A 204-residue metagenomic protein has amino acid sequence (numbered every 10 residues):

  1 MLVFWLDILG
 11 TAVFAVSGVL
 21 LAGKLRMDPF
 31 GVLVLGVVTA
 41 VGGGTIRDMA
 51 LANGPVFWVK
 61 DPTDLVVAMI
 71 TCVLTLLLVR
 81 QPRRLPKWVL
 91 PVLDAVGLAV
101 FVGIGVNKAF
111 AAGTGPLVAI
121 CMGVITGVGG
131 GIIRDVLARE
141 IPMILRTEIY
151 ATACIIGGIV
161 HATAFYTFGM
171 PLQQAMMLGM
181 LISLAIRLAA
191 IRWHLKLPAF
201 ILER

Functional and structural regions predicted by a protein language model:
M1-T11, V56-I70, G115-G127: Structural signature of hydrophobic alpha-helical transmembrane segments
M1-V41, T45-A52: N-terminal topogenic module of multi-pass integral membrane proteins
M1-W5, M49-V59, G105-V118, T163-Q174: Helix-coil boundary and interhelical linker segments in multi-pass alpha-helical membrane proteins
F14, L35-G43, T63, V67-T71 (+9 more regions): Alpha-helical transmembrane segments in multi-pass membrane proteins
A15-L25, D48, L74-K87, I132-M143 (+1 more regions): C-terminal ends of transmembrane helices
F30-V38, D61-L65, P86-G97, M122 (+2 more regions): Cytoplasmic-side transmembrane-helix entry/capping segments in multi-pass membrane proteins
M69-K108: Ordered, amphipathic secondary-structure segments that act as subunit-interaction surfaces in large macromolecular
M170-R204: Long hydrophobic alpha-helical segments typical of transmembrane helices together with their membrane-interfacial
